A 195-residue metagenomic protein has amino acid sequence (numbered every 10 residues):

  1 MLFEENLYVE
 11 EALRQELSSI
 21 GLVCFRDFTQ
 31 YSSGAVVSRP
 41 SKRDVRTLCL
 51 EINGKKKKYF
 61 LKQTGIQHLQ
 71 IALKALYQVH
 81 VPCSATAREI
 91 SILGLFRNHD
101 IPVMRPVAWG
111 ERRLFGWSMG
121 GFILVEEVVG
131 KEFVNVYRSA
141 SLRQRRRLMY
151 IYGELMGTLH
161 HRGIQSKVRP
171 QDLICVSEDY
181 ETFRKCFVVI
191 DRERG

Functional and structural regions predicted by a protein language model:
M1-V36: Juxta-kinase regulatory segment immediately upstream of eukaryotic protein kinase catalytic domains
V23-E132, H161: Conserved ATP-binding subdomain of kinase catalytic cores across diverse folds
L76-V81, R113, R138-R143, E193-G195: Short helix/strand-bridging catalytic loops that position acidic/His residues to coordinate divalent metals and engage
P82, L114-W117, R146, L173 (+1 more regions): Short, surface-exposed, charged/polar-biased interaction segments
A85-T86, S118-G121, Y150, S177 (+1 more regions): Short alpha-helical interface elements
A87, I92-L95, H99-P102, V136-D172 (+1 more regions): Conserved kinase catalytic-core helix
K167-G195: Catalytic activation segment of kinase domains across protein kinase-like and atypical kinase folds
